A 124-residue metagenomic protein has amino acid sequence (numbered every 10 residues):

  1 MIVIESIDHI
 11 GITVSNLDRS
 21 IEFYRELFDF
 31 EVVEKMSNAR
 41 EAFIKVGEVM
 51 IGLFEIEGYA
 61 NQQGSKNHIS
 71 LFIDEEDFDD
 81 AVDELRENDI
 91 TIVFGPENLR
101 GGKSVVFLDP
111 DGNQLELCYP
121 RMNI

Functional and structural regions predicted by a protein language model:
M1-D18, I69, N123-I124: N-terminal beta-strand motif that seeds the catalytic metal site of vicinal oxygen chelate
V3, V82-D83, E87-I124: Vicinal oxygen chelate
D8, R40, V49, S65-I69 (+1 more regions): A generic structural signal for short beta-strands and their flanking turns/coil linkers
T13, S70-D74, L108: Short hydrophobic/aromatic beta-strand micro-patches that form the beta-sheet surface supporting nucleotide- or nucleic
T13-I51: Core segments of cupin and vicinal oxygen chelate
M36, A60-N61, E97-R100: A short beta-turn/loop motif at secondary-structure boundaries
R40-A42, N67, G101-V105: Short beta-strand micro-motifs in enzyme catalytic cores
S70-D83, I90: Mid-chain, well-packed structural core segment of small domains
